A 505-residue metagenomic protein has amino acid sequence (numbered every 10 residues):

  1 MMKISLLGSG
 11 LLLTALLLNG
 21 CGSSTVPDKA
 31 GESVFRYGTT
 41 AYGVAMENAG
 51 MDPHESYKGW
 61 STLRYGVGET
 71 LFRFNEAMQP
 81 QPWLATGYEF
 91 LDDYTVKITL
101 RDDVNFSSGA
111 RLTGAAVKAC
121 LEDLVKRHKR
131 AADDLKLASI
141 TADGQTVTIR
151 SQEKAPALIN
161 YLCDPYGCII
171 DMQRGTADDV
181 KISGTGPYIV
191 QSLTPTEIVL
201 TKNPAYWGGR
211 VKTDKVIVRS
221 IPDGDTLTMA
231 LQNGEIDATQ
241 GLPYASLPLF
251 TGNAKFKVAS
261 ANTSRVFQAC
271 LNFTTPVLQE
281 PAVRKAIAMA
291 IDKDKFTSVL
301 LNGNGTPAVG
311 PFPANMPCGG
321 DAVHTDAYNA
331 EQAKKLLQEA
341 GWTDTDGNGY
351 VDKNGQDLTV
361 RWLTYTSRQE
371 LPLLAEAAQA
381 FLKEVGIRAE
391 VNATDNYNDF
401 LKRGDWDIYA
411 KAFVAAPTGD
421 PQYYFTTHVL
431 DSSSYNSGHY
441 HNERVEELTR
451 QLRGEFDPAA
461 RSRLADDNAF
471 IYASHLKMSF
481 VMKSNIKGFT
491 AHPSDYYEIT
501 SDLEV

Functional and structural regions predicted by a protein language model:
L17-G20: C-terminal motif of bacterial Sec signal peptides marking the signal peptidase cleavage site
G38-L91, S183: N-terminal lobe/hinge region of extracytoplasmic solute-binding protein
Y57, Q79, N160-V211, K215 (+3 more regions): Gly/Pro-rich hinge or "lid" segments in bacterial periplasmic/extracellular proteins
T86-H128, V277: Aromatic- and charge-enriched surface segment that lines or borders ligand/interaction sites
E89-D93, K97, R130-Q173: Surface-exposed binding/hinge segments that line and control ligand-binding clefts or catalytic entry sites
T176, P204-L249, R388: Ligand-site clamp/hinge motif
Q279-Q379: Append "and occasionally in soluble cytosolic enzymes with long acidic Gly/Pro-rich linkers
A290-G320, E370-Q379, L401-V505: Detector for C-terminal structural segments
